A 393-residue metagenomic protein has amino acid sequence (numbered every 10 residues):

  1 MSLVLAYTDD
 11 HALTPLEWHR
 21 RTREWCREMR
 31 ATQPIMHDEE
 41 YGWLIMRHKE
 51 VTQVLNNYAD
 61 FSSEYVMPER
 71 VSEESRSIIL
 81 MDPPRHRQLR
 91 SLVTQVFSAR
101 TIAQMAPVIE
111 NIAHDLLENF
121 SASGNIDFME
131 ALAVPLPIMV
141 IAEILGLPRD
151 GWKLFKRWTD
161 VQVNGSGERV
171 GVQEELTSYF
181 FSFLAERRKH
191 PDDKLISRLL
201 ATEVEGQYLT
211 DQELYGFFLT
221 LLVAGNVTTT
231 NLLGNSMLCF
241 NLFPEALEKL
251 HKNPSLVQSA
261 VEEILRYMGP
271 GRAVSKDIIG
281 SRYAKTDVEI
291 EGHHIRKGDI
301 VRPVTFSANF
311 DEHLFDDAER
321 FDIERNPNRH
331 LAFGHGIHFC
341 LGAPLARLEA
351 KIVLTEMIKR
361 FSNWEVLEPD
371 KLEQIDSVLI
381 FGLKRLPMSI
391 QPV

Functional and structural regions predicted by a protein language model:
M1-V393: Cytochrome P450
